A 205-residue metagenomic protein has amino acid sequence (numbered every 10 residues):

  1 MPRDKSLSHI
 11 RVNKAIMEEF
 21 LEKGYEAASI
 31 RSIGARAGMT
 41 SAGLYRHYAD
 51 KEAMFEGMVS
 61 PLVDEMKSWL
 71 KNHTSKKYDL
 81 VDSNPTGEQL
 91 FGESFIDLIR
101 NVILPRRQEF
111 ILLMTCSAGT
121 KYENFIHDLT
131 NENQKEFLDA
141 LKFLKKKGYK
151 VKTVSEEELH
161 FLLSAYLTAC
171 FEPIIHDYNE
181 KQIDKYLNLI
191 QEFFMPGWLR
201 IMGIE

Functional and structural regions predicted by a protein language model:
M1-K5: N-terminal intrinsically disordered/low-complexity leader segments
R11-E18, E22, S32, R36 (+6 more regions): Alpha-helical structural segments
K14, P85-I111, H160, S164 (+2 more regions): Amphipathic alpha-helical segments that line or abut small-molecule/effector binding pockets and mediate allosteric
G38-Y48: Short hydrophobic/aromatic patch on the recognition helix
L80-P85, L113-T120, Y149-V151: Short linear capping/connector segments at secondary-structure termini
L98-P105, T120-K146, E157-S164: Amphipathic alpha-helical packing segments from all-alpha helical-bundle domains
L112, L144-F193, M202-E205: Hydrophobic/aromatic-rich alpha-helical bundle segments in the mid-to-C-terminal region
